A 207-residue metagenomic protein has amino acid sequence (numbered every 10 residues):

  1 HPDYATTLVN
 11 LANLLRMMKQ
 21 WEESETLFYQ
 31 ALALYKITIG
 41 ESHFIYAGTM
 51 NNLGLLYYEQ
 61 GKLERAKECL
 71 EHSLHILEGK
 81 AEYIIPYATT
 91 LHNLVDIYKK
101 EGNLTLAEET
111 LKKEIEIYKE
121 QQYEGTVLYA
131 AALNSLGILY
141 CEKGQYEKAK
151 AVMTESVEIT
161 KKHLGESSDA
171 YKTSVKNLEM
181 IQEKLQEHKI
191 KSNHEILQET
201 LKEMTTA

Functional and structural regions predicted by a protein language model:
P2-M17, F44-E59, I85-K100, V127-C141 (+1 more regions): Conserved alpha-helical positions within TPR/SEL1-like repeat arrays
I37-E41, G79-Y83, E120-E124, K162-E166: Short coil/turn linkers that connect adjacent helices within long alpha-helical scaffolds, especially alpha-solenoid
T173-A207: Terminal, low-structured helical/coil segments at or just beyond the last alpha-helical repeat
